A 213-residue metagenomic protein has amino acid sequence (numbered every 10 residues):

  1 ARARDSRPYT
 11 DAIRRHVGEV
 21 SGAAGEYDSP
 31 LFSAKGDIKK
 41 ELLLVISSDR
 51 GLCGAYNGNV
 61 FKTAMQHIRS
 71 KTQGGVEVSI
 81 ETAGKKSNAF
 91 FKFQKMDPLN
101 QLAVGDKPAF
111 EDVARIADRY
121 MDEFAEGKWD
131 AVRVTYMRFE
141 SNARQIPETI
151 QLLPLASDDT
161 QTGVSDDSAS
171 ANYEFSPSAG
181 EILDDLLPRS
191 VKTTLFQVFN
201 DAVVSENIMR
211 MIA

Functional and structural regions predicted by a protein language model:
A1-A213: C-terminal beta-strand-loop-alpha-helix "lid" module of Rossmann-like NAD(P)-dependent dehydrogenases
